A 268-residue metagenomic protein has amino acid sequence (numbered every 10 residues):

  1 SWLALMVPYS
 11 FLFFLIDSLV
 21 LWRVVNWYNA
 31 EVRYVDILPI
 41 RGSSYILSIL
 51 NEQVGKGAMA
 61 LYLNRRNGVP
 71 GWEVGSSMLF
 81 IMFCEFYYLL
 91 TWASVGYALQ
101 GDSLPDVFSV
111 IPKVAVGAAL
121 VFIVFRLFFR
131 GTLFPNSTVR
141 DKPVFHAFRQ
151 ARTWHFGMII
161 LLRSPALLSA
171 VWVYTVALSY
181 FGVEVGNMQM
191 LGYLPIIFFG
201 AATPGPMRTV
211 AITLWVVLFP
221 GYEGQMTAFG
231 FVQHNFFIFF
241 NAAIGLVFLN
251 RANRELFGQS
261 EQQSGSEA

Functional and structural regions predicted by a protein language model:
S1-G42, A98-A202, G221-A268: Predominantly cytoplasmic-facing regulatory/coupling regions of multi-pass membrane proteins
F14, Y28, V32, D36 (+3 more regions): Short gly/ser-rich anion-binding loops that grip negatively charged ligand groups
L15-V20, L50-A60, M188-Q189, F198-W215: Transmembrane helix boundary and interhelical junction motifs in multipass membrane proteins
V25, L63-N64, L178, V216: Helix-terminus/helix-capping segments at the ends of transmembrane helices and short amphipathic helices
Y34-I37, K56-G57, G68-F83, Y222-V232: Membrane-interface alpha-helices at helix entry/exit sites of multi-pass transporters
L38-G68: Extended non-transmembrane interhelical loops and adjacent amphipathic helices of multipass membrane proteins
S43-N51, E73-Y97, F231-A243: Membrane-embedded alpha-helical segments of transport systems, primarily multispan ion/solute transporters
